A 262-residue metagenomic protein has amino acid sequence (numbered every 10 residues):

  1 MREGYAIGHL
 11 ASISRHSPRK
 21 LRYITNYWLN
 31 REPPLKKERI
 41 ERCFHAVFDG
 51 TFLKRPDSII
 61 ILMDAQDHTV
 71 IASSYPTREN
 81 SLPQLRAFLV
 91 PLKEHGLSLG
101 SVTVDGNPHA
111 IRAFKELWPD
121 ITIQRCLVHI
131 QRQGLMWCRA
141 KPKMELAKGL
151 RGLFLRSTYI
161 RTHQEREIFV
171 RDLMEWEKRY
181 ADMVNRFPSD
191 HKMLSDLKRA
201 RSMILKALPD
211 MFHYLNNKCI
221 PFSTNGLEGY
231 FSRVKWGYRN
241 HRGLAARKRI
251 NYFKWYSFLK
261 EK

Functional and structural regions predicted by a protein language model:
M1-A6: Short, amphipathic alpha-helical "recognition" segments used to contact nucleic acids or chromatin
I7-G8, T69: Glycine-centered loop/turn positions within well-structured domains that cap or flank conserved ligand/cofactor-binding
A11: The alpha-helix within a helix-turn-helix
S14-P108, R112-D120, G226: RNase H-like nuclease fold core
R15, N26, N30, P119 (+4 more regions): Non-catalytic alpha-helical coupling and interface elements of nucleotide-dependent molecular machines and regulators
S101-H109, A113-F154: Conserved beta-strand -> loop -> alpha-helix junction used to position metal-binding or nucleic-acid-contacting
V104-I111, W118, K148-K262: Acidic/histidine-rich catalytic cores and adjacent linkers of DNA breakage/strand-transfer/modification proteins
